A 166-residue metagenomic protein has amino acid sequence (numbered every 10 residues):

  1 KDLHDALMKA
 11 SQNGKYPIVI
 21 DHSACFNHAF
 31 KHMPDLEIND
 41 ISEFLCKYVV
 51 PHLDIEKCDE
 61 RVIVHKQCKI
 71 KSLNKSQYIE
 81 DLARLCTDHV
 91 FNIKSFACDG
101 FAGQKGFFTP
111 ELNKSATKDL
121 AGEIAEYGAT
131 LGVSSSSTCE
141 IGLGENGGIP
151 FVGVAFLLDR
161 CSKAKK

Functional and structural regions predicted by a protein language model:
K1-K166: Iron-sulfur cluster-binding electron-transfer modules in prokaryotic oxidoreductases
